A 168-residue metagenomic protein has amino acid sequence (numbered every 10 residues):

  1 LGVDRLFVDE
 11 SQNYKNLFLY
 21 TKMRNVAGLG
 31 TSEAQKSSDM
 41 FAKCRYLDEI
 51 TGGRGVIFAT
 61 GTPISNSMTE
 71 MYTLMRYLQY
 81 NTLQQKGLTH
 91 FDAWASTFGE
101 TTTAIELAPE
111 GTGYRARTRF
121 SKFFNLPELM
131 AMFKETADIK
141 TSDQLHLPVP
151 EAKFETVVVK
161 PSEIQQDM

Functional and structural regions predicted by a protein language model:
L1-R5, K36-N66, Y77-M168: Inter-lobe coupling linker of SF2 helicases/translocases
L1-Y46: SF2 helicase catalytic motif II
Y14-K15, N66-M68: SF2 helicase motor core recognition
N25-A27, R76-Q79: Short, low-complexity, polar/charged sequence segments that are solvent-exposed and flexible
E70-T73: A short beta-strand element within the Helicase C-terminal
